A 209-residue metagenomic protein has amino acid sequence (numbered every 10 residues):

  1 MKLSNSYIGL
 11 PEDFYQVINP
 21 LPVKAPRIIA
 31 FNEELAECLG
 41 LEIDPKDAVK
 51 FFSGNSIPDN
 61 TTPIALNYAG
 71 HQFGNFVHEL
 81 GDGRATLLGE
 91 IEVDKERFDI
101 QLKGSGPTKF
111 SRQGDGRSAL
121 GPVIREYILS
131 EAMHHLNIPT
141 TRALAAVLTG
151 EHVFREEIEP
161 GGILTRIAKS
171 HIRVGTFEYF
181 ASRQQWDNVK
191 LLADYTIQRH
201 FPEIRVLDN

Functional and structural regions predicted by a protein language model:
M1-L120, I124, A132, L136-T140 (+3 more regions): Phosphate-handling architecture centered on phosphoinositide signaling
V123, V153-N209: ATP-dependent phospho-/nucleotidyl transfer catalytic cores
L129: Short active-site alpha-helical segment characteristic of glycosyltransferases and processive polysaccharide synthases
A146-V153: Short beta-strand micro-motifs within the conserved protein kinase catalytic domain, predominantly in the N-lobe
